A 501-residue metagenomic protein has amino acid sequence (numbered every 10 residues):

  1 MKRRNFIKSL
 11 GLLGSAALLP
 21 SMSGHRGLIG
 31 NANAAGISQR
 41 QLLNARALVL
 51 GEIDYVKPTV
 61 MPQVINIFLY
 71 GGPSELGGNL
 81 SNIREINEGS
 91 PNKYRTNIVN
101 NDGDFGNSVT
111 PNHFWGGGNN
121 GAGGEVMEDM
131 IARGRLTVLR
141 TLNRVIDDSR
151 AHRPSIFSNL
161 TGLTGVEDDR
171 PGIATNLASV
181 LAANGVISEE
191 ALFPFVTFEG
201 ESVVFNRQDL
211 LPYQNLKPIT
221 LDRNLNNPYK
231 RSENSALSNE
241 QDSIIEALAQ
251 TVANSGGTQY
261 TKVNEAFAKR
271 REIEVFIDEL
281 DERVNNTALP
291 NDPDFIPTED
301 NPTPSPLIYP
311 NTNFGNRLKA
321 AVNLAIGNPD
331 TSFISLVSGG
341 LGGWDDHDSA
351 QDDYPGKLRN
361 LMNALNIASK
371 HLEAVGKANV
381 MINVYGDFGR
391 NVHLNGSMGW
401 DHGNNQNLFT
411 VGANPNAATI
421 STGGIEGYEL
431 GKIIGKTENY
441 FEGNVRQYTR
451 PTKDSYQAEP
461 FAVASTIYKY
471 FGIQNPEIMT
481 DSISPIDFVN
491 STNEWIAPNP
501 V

Functional and structural regions predicted by a protein language model:
N5-A35: N-terminal export signals
G27-A122, V126, I131-V138: Intrinsic-disorder/low-complexity recognition with aromatic hotspots
P58, E75-R84, S149-A151, R207-L210 (+3 more regions): Short, solvent-exposed loop/turn and secondary-structure capping segments
V60-V64, A132-T137, L192, P329-F333 (+1 more regions): Loop/turn elements at helix/coil->beta-strand transitions in domains of secreted/extracellular proteins
P62-P73, M127, S332-G339, M381-D387 (+1 more regions): Beta-strand elements within well-structured catalytic alpha/beta cores of enzymes that handle phosphate/sulfate esters
L80, Y94-A122, G343-V501: Feature marks hydrolase-like catalytic cores characterized by long aromatic- and Gly/Pro-rich stretches
T110-R231: Extracytoplasmic mature domains of secreted/periplasmic and thylakoid-lumen proteins
A249-V375: Anion-binding catalytic surfaces of enzymes that hydrolyze or transfer phosphate/sulfate esters
